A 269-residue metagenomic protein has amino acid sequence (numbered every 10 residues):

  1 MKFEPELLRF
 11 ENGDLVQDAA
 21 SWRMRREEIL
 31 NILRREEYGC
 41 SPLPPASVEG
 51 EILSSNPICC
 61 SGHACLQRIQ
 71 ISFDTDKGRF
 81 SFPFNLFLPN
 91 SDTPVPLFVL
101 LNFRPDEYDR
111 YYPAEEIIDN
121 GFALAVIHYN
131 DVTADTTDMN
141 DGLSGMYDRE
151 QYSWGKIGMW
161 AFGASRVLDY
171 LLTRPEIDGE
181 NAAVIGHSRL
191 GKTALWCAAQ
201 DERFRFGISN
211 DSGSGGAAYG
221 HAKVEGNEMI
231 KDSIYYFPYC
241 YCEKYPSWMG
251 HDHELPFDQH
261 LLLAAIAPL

Functional and structural regions predicted by a protein language model:
M1-S81: N-terminal targeting or regulatory segments adjacent to alpha/beta-hydrolase or S9 domains
G78-F82, L88-L97: Proline/glycine-enriched tight loop/beta-turn segments at coil->beta junctions that connect or precede beta-strands
P94, F98-E176, G216-A222: Cap/lid segment of the alpha/beta-hydrolase catalytic domain
I177-S188: Alpha/beta-hydrolase fold nucleophile elbow
G186-W196: Glycine-rich nucleophile elbow surrounding the catalytic serine of serine-hydrolase chemistry
A199-R205: Conserved hydrolase catalytic core segment
F206-L262: Mobile cap/lid helix-loop segments that gate and shape the active-site cleft of serine hydrolases
A265-L269: Short, proline-enriched alpha-helix->beta-strand connector loops that line the catalytic pocket of alpha/beta-hydrolase
